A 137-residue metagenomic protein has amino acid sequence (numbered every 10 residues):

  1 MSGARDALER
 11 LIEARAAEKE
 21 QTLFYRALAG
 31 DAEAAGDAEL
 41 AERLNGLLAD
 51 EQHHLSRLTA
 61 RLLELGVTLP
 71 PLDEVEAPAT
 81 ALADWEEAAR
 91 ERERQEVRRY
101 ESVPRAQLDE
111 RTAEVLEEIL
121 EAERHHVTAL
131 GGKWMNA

Functional and structural regions predicted by a protein language model:
M1-A137: Non-heme di-metal
